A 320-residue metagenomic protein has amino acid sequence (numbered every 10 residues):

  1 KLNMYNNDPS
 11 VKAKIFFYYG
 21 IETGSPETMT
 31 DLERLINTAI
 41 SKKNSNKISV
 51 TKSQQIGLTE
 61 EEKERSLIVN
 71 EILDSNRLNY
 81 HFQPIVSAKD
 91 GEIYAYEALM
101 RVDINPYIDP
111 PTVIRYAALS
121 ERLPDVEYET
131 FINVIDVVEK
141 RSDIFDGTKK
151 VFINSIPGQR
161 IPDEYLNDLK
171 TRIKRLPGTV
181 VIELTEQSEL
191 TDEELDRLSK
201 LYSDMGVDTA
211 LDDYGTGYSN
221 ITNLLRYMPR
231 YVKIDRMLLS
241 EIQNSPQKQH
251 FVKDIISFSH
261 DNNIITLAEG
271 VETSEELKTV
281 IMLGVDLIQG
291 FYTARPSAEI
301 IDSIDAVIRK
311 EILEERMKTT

Functional and structural regions predicted by a protein language model:
K1: Short helix/loop segment flanking the catalytic signature motif in cyclic-nucleotide metabolism enzymes
M4-I40, K149-N154: A short glycine-enriched loop-to-beta-strand structural element that forms part of the catalytic core of nucleotide
I15, D146-V151, R175-V180, M205-D208 (+3 more regions): Short, well-ordered coil/turn segments that N-cap beta-strands
E22-G24, L123-R197, G270: Catalytic core of bacterial c-di-GMP phosphodiesterases, primarily the EAL and HD-GYP domains, capturing alpha-helical
G24-T28, G57, A88-E92, V102-P106 (+3 more regions): EAL-family c-di-GMP phosphodiesterase catalytic domain
S53-A118, A294-A298, T319-T320: Active-site core of bacterial EAL-family cyclic-dinucleotide phosphodiesterase domains
E64, Y165-L169, D196-R197, P246-K253: Charged helix-capping and loop-helix junction motifs
E139, I173-K174, D196-G206, K253-H260 (+1 more regions): Surface-exposed amphipathic alpha-helices with a cationic face
